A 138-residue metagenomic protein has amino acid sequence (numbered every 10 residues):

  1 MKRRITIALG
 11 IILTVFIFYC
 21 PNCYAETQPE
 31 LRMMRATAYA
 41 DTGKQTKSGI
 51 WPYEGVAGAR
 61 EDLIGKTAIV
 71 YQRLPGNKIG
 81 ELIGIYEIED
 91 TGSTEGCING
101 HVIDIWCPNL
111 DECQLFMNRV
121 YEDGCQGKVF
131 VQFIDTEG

Functional and structural regions predicted by a protein language model:
M1-G10: N-terminal Sec-pathway targeting helices
G10-I12, Q72: Short intrinsically disordered, low-complexity segments
V15-N22: C-terminal segment of classical bacterial N-terminal signal peptides
C23-G138: Solvent-exposed, well-ordered loop and adjacent helix/strand elements within mature globular domains that form
